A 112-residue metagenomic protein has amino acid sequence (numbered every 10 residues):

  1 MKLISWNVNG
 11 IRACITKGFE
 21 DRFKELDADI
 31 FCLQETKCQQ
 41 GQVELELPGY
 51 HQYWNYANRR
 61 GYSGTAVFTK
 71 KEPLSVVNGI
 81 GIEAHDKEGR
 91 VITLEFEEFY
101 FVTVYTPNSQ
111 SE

Functional and structural regions predicted by a protein language model:
M1-L47, A57, Y62: N-terminal, active-site-proximal structural segment of metallo-dependent hydrolase catalytic domains
K37, V43-S111: Structured beta-strand-rich core segments of catalytic domains in phosphoester-bond hydrolases
